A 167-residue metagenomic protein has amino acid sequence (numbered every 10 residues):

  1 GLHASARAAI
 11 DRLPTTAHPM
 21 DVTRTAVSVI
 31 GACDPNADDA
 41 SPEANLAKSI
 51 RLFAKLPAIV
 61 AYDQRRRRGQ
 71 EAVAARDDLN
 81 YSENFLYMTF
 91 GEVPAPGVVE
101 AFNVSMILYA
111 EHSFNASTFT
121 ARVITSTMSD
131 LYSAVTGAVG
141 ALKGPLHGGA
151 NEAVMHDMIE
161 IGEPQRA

Functional and structural regions predicted by a protein language model:
G1-A167: Hydrophobic alpha-helical bundle cores within soluble ligand-binding/oligomerization subdomains
